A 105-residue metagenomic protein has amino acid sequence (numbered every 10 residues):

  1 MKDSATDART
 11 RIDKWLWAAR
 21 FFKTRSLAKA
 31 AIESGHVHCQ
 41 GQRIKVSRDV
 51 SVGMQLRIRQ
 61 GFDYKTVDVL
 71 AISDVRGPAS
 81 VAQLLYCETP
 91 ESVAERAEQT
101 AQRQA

Functional and structural regions predicted by a protein language model:
K2-T10, K14, H38, Q42 (+2 more regions): Strongly charged
T10-H38: N-terminal first-folded block
